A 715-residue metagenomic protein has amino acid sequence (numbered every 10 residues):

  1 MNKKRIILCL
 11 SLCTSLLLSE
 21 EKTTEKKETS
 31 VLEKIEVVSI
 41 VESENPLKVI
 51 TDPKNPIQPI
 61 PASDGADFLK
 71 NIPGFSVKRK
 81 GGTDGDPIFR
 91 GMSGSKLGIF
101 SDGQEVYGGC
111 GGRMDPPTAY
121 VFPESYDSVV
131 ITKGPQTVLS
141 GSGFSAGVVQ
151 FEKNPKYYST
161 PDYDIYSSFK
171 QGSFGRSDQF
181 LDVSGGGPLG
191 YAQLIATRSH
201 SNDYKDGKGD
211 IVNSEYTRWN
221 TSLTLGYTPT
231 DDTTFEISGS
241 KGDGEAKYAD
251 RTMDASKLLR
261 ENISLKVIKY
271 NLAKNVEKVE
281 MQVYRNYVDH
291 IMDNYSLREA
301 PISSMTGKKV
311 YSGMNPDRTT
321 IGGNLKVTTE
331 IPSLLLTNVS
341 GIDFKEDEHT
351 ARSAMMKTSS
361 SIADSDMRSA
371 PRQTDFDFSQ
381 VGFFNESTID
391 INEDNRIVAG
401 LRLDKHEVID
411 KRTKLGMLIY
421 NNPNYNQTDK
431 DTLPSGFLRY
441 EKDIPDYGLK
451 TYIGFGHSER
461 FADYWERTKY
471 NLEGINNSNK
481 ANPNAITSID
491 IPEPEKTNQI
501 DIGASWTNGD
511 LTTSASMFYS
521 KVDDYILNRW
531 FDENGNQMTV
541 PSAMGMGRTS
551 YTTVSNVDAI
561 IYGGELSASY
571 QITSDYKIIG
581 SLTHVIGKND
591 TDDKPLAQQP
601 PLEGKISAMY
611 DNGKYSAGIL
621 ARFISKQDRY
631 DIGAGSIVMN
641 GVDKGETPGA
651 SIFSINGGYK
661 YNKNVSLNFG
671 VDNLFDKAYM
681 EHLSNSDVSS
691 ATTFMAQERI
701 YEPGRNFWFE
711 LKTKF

Functional and structural regions predicted by a protein language model:
V31-A66, D86, G94, S222: N-terminal periplasmic "start-of-domain" segments of outer-membrane beta-barrel proteins
G65-F68, G85-I88, F100, D115-V121 (+3 more regions): N-terminal periplasmic accessory domains that precede and gate Gram-negative outer-membrane beta-barrel machines
E105-K133: Short acidic/polar hinge/loop motifs at secondary-structure boundaries that mediate gating or recognition
Q150-E152, Y158-T160, I165, D182-R260: Periplasmic-side early beta-strands and strand-to-turn transitions of outer-membrane beta-barrels
S201, S214-R218, D232-V279, N286-R318: Flexible loop and strand-edge segments within Gram-negative outer membrane beta-barrel domains
S222, Y311-V327, Q380-G382, T487-E493 (+6 more regions): Outer membrane beta-barrel strand-and-loop segments of large Gram-negative receptors, especially TonB-dependent
D390-I397, K405-H406, F518-V522, F531 (+3 more regions): Gram-negative outer-membrane beta-barrel transporters
E459, K521-D523, N528, S625-I632 (+1 more regions): C-terminal beta-signal and adjacent terminal beta-strands/loops of Gram-negative outer-membrane beta-barrel proteins
